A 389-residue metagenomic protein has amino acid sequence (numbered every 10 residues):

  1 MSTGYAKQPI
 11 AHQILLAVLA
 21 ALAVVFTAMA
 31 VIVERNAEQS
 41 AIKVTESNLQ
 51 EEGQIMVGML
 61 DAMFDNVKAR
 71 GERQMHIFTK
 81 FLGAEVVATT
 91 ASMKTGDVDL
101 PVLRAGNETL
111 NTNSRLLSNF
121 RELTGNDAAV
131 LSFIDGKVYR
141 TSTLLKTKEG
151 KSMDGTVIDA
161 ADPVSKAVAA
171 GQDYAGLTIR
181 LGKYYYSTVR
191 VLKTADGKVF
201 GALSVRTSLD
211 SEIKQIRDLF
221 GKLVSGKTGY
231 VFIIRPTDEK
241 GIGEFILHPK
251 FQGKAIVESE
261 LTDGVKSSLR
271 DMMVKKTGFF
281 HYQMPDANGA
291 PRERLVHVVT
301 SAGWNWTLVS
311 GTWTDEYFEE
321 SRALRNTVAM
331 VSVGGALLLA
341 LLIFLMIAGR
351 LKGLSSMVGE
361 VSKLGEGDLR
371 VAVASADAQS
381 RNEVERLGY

Functional and structural regions predicted by a protein language model:
A6-K43, S47, A329-G334: Extreme N-terminal signal-anchor transmembrane helix of membrane signaling/transducer proteins, especially in bacteria
Q8, Q39-A41, S211-K222, T314-S332: Membrane-interface helix-start motif
A23, T307-V309, T314-G359, G365: Cytoplasm-proximal transmembrane signaling helix
I32-H76: Juxtamembrane membrane-water interface segments immediately C-terminal to a transmembrane helix
V87-G171, L177-R180, E239-V265: Extracellular/periplasmic ligand-sensing ectodomains of membrane signal-transduction proteins
L103-L110, K183-R217, E293-V299, W304-E320: Conserved beta-strands of PAS-like sensory domains
A129-S142, A160-T194, F220-T237, E260-G303: Membrane-proximal, non-catalytic sensory/regulatory domains of signal-transducing membrane proteins
G349-Y389: HAMP signal relay modules and closely related sensory coiled-coil linkers that couple transmembrane inputs to cytosolic
